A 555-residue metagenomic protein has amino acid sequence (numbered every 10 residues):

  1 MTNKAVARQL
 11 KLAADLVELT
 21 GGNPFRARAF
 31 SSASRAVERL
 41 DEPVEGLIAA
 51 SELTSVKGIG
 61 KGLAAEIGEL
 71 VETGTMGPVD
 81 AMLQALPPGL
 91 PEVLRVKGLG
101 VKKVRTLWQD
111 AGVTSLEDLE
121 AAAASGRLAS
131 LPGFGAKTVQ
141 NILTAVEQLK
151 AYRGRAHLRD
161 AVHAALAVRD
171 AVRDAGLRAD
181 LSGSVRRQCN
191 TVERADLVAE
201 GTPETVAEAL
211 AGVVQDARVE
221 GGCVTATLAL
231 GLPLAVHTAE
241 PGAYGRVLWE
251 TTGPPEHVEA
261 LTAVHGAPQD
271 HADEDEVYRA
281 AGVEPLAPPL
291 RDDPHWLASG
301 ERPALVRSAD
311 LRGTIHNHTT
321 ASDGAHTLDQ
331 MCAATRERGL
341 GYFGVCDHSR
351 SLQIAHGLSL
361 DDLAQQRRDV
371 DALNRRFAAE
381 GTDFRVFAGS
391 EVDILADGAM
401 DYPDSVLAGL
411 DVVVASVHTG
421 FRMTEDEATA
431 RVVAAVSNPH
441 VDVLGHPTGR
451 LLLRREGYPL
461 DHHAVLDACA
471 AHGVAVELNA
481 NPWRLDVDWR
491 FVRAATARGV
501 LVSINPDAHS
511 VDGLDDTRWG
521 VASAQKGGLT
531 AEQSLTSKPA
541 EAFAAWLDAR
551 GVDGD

Functional and structural regions predicted by a protein language model:
M1-G22: Charged, compositionally biased N-terminal leader segments and the immediate start of the first structured element
A14, P24-A195, A199-A226, G231-P233 (+3 more regions): Accessory alpha-helical DNA-binding modules that contact the DNA backbone or grooves
A179, F343, V502: Hydrophobic anchor at the start of a short beta-strand that flanks the dinucleotide cofactor-binding loop
L181, G313-N317, E391: Two-metal-ion RNase H-like nuclease active-site motif
Q188-V264, P268-T319, T327-G339, R350-F384 (+1 more regions): Charged catalytic cores and adjacent phosphate/nucleic-acid-binding surfaces used for phosphate/nucleic-acid chemistry
D323: Conserved SAM-binding loop
